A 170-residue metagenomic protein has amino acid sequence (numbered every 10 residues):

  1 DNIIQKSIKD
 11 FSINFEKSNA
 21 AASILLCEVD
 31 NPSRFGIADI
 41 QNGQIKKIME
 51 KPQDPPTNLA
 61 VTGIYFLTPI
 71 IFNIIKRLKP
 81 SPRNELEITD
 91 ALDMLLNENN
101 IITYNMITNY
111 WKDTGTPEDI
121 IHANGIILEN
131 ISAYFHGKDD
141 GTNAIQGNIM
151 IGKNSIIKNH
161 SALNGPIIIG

Functional and structural regions predicted by a protein language model:
D1-Q41, K76-R77: Conserved beta-loop-beta/alpha segment of the NTase-like Rossmann-fold superfamily that binds/positions NTPs
I3, I37, L59, G63-I64 (+1 more regions): A residue-level structural signature of the nucleotidyltransferase/glycosyltransferase Rossmann-like core
I13-N14, I37, P55-T57, T103: Short secondary-structure boundary/capping segments
C27, I40, E50-K51, P69 (+2 more regions): Active-site donor-binding loop signature of nucleotide-sugar glycosyltransferases
N31-P32, D54, W111-K112: A short acidic, often aromatic-flanked loop/helix-cap motif at beta-alpha or helix-coil junctions that lines enzyme
I40-L59: A short, charged helix-loop
Q44, I70, K76-G170: Left-handed beta-helix
T62-I74: Conserved nucleotide-sugar donor-binding and metal-coordinating catalytic region shared by glycosyltransferases
